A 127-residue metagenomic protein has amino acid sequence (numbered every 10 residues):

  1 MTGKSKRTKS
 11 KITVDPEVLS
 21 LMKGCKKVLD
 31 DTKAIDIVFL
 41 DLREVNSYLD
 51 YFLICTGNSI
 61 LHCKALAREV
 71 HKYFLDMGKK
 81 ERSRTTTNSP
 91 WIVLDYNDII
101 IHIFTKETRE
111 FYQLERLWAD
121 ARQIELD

Functional and structural regions predicted by a protein language model:
M1-F39, R43-E44, L61, A65 (+6 more regions): Long, contiguous binding/interaction regions
V45-Y48, T56, I60: Glycine-rich phosphate/diphosphate-binding loop of Rossmann-like nucleotide-binding domains
S47-D50, D95-D98: A short, glycine/Asx- and small/polar-enriched loop/turn that sits immediately N-terminal to a beta-strand
I54-T56, F104: Short hydrophobic/aromatic beta-strand micro-patches that form the beta-sheet surface supporting nucleotide- or nucleic
